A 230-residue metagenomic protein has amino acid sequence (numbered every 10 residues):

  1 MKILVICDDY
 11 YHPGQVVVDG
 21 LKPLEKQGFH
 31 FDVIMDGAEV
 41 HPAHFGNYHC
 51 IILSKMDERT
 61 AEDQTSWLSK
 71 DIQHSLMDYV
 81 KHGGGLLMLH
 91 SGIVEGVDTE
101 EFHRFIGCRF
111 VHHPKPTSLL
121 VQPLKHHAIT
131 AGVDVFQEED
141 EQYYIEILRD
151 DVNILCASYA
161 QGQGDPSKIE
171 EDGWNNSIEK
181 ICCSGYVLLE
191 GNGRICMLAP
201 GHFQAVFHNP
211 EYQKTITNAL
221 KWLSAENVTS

Functional and structural regions predicted by a protein language model:
M1-C50: Aromatic-Pro/Gly-enriched surface loop or interdomain linker that acts as a lid/target-recognition segment
I3, F31, L86-L87, I154 (+1 more regions): Hydrophobic/aromatic residues located in beta-strands of well-ordered beta-sheets within soluble catalytic
Y10-Y11, A38, D57-T60, G92-G96 (+1 more regions): Solvent-exposed loop/turn segments at secondary-structure junctions within structured extracellular/periplasmic domains
V16, N176-I181, L189-S230: Extracellular ligand-binding/catalytic regions of CAZymes and related secreted enzymes and adhesion modules
L24, G28, C108, P114-N192: Catalytic beta-strand/loop cores that center a nucleophilic Ser/Cys/Thr and support acyl-enzyme chemistry
G46-G96: Short alpha-beta junction capping motif
N47-H49, I106, D151: Short, well-ordered alpha-helix to beta-strand connector turns
